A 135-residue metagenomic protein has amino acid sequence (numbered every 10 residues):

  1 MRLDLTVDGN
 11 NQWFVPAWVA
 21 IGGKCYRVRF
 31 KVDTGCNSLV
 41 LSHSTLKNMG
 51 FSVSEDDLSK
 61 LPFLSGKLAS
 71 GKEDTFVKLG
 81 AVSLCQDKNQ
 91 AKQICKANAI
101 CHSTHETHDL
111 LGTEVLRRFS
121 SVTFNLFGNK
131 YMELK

Functional and structural regions predicted by a protein language model:
M1-K135: Pepsin/retropepsin-fold aspartyl endopeptidases
